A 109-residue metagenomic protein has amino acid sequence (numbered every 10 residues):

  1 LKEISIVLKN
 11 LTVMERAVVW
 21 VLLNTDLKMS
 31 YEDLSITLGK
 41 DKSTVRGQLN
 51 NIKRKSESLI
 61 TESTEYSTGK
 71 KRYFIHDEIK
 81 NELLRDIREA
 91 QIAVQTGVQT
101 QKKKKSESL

Functional and structural regions predicted by a protein language model:
L1-L8: Short, Lys/Arg-enriched N-terminal segment that forms or immediately precedes the first helix of a structured domain
L8-A17: Short helix-coil-helix linker/hinge
K9, L22-L27: Short helix-capping/hinge SLiMs at alpha-helix to coil transitions
V18, L27-S30: N-terminal helix-turn-helix DNA-binding core of bacterial DNA-binding proteins
S30, E62-I87: Short, cationic-aromatic polyanion-contact patches
S30-G39: A short acidic, leucine-rich amphipathic alpha-helix
G39-E57: Short amphipathic alpha-helical interaction segments
E78-S108: Short, amphipathic alpha-helical interaction segments positioned at domain boundaries
